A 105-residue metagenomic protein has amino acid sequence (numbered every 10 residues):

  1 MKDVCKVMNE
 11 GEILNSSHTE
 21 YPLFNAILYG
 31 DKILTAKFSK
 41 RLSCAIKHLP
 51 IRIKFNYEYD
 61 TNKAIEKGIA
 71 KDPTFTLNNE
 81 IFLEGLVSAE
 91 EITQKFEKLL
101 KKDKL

Functional and structural regions predicted by a protein language model:
M1-V7, N78-I81: Acidic/glycine-enriched edge-of-secondary-structure segments
D3-H48: Local sequence-structure signature of Cys/Sec-based thiol-disulfide redox active-site neighborhoods
L28-G30, I51-K63: Thiol-based oxidoreductase modules, predominantly thioredoxin-like and allied folds used for disulfide exchange
L49-P50, D103: A structural signal for short coil/turn segments at secondary-structure junctions
K67-T76: Structural micro-motif
N78-L105: Non-catalytic, surface beta->alpha helical segment in thiol-disulfide oxidoreductase systems
